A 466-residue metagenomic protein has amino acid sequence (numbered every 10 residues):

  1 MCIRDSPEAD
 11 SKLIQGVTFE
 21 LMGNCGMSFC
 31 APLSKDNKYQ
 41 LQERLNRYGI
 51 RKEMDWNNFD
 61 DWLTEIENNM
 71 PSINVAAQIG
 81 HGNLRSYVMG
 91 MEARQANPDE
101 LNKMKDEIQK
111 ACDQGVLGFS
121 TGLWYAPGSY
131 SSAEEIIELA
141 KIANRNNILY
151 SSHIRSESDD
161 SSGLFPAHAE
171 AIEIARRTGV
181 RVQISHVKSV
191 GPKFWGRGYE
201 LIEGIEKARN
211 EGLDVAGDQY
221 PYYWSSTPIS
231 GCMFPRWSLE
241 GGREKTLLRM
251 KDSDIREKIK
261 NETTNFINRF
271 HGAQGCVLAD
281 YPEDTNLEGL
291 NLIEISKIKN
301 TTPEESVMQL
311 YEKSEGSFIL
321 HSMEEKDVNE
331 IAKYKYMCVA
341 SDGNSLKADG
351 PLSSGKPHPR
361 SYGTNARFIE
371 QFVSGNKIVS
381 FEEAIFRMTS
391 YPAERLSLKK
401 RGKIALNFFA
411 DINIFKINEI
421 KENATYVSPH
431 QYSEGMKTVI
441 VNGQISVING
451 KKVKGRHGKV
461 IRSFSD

Functional and structural regions predicted by a protein language model:
M1-I3: Short, small-residue-biased leader/transition segments that mark boundaries at the very start of proteins
D5, C30-D36, S86-E92, S131-A133 (+7 more regions): Short acidic, glycine/serine/threonine-rich loops at helix termini
D5-N24, E107, A384: Small-aliphatic-rich amphipathic alpha-helix that forms the alpha element of a beta-alpha
G16, V75, G115, H153 (+8 more regions): Divalent metal-coordination and catalytic microenvironments
S28-S34, Q40, R47-R177: Hydrophobic, small-residue-rich alpha-helical packing segments that form membrane-like cores
W62-I66, S72-N74, Q78-M91, Q95-P98 (+4 more regions): Active-site neighborhoods of metal-dependent hydrolases
K245-T246, D252, E330-Y336, S341-D342 (+3 more regions): C-terminal cap of metal-dependent C-N hydrolases
F318-V328, N376-I385, A393-H430: Acidic, glycine-enriched loop/beta-strand segments at the rims of small-molecule binding/catalytic pockets
